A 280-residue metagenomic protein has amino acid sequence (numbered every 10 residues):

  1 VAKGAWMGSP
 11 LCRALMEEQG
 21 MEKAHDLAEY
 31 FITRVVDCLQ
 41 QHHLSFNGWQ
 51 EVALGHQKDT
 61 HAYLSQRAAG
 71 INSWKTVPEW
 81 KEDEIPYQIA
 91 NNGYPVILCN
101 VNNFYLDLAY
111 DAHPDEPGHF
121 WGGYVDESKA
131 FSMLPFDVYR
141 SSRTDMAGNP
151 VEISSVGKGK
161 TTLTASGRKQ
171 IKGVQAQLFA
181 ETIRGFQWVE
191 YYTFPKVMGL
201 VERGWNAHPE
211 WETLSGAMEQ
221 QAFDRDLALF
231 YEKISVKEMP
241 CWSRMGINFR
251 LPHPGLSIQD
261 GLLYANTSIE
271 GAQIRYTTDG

Functional and structural regions predicted by a protein language model:
V1-G70, W74-G93: Active-site neighborhood of glycoside hydrolase catalytic domains
V36, Q40, M198-V201, Y231: Non-transmembrane alpha-helical segments in soluble domains of secreted/periplasmic/extracellular proteins
S45, R184, N206-E210, V236-R244: Intrinsically disordered or highly flexible coil/loop and linker segments, enriched in small and charged/polar residues
F46, V96, I274: Hydrophobic anchor at the start of a short beta-strand that flanks the dinucleotide cofactor-binding loop
L54-T213, A217-D224: Conserved alpha/beta catalytic core and glycan-binding cleft of carbohydrate-active enzymes
A217-G280: Short, compositionally stereotyped local motifs that mark structural "simplifiers"
